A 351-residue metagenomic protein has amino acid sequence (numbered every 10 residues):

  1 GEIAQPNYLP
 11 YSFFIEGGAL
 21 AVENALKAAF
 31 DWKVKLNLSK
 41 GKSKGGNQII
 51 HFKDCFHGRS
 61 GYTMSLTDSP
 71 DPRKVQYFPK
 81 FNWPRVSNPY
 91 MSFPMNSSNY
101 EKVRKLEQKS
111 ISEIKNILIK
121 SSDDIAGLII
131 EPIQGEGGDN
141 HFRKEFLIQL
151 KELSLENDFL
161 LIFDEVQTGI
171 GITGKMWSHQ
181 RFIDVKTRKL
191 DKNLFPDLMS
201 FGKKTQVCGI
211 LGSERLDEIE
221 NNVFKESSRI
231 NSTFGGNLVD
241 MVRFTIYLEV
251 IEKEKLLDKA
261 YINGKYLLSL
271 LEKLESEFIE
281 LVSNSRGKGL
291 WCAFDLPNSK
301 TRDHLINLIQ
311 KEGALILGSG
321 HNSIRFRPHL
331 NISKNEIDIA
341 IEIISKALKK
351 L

Functional and structural regions predicted by a protein language model:
G1-L351: Conserved N-terminal phosphate-binding loop of PLP-dependent enzymes in the Aspartate aminotransferase
